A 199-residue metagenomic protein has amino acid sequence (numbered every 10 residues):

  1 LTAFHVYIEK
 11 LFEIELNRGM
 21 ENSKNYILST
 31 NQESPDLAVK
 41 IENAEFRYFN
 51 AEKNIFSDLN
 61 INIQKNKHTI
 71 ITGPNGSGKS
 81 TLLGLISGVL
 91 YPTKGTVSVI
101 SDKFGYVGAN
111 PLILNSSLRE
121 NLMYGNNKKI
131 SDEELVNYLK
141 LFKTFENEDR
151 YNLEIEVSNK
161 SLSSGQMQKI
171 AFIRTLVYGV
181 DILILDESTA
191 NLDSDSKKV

Functional and structural regions predicted by a protein language model:
L1-N17, S23: Cytosolic ends of transmembrane helices, especially the final helix of ABC transmembrane type-1 domains
I41-F46, A51-T69, G95: Conserved beta-strand
T72-P74: The feature captures the beta-strand-to-loop junction immediately N-terminal to the Walker
S87: Helix-to-loop junction immediately C-terminal to a conserved catalytic motif
G95-F104: Conserved ABC transporter NBD signature motif
L114, K143-I170, R174, D181: ABC-fold ATPase nucleotide-binding domain signature/coupling loops
R119-V157: ABC ATPase nucleotide-binding domain helical subdomain, centered on the C-loop/LSGGQ "ABC signature"
D186, L192-D193, K197: ABC-family nucleotide-binding domains
